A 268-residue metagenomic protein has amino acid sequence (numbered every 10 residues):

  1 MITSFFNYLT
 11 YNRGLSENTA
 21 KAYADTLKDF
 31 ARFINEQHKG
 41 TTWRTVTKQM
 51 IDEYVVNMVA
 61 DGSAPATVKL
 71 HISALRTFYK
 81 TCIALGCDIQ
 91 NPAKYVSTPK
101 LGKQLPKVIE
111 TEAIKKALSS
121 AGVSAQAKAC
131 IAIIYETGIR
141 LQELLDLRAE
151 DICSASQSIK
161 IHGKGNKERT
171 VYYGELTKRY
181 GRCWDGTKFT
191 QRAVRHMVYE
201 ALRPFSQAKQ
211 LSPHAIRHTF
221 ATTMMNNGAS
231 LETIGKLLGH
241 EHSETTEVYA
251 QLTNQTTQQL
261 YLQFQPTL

Functional and structural regions predicted by a protein language model:
M1-L268: Conserved catalytic core of the tyrosine transesterase superfamily
